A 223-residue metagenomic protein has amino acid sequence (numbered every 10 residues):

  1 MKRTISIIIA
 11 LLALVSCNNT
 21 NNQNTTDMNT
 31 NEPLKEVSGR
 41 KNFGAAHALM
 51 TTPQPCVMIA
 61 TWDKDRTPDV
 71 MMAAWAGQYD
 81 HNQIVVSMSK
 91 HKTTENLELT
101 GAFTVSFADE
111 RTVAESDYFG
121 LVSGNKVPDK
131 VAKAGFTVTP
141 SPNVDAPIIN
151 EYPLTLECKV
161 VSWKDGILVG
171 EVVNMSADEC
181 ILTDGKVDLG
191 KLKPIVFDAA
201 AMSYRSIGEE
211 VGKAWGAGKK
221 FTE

Functional and structural regions predicted by a protein language model:
K2-I8: Sec-dependent signal peptide recognition, specifically the positively charged N-region followed immediately by
A13-S16: C-terminal motif of bacterial Sec signal peptides marking the signal peptidase cleavage site
N19-N22: Signal peptide cleavage region of secreted peptide precursors
N24-E223: Basic, polyanion-binding surface patches
